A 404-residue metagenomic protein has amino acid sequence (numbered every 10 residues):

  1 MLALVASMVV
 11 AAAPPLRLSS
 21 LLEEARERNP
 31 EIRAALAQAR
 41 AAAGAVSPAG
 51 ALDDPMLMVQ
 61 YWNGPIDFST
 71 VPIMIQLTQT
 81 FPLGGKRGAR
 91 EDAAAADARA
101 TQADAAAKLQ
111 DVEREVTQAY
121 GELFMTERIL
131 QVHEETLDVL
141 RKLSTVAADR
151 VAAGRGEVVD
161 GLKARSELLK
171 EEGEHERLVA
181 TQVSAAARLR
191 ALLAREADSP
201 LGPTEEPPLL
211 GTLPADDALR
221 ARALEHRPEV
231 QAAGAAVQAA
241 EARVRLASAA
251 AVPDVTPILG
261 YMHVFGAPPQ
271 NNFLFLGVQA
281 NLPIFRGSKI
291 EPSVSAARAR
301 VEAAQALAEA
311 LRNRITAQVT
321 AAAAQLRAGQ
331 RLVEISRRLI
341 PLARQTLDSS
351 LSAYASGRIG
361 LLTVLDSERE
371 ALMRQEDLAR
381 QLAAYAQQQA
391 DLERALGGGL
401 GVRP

Functional and structural regions predicted by a protein language model:
M1-M8: Bacterial N-terminal signal peptides
P15-L21, P55-K108, H226, Q231-L311 (+2 more regions): Small/polar-residue-enriched beta-strand and adjacent coil segments characteristic of outer-membrane beta-barrel
L18-L52: N-terminal targeting signals for Sec/Tat export/insertion, comprising classic cleavable signal peptides
L21, R28, A35, T80 (+22 more regions): Amphipathic alpha-helical coiled-coil segments and their boundaries
K108-L224, A322-Q325, G329, S349 (+2 more regions): Periplasmic alpha-helical coiled-coil/stalk elements that build and connect Gram-negative outer-membrane
V151-R155, Y354-R358, A395: A short glycine-centered flexible hinge/capping loop motif at secondary-structure junctions
L178, P228, Q381: Metallo-beta-lactamase
D377-P404: Acidic, low-complexity, intrinsically disordered peripheral segments
